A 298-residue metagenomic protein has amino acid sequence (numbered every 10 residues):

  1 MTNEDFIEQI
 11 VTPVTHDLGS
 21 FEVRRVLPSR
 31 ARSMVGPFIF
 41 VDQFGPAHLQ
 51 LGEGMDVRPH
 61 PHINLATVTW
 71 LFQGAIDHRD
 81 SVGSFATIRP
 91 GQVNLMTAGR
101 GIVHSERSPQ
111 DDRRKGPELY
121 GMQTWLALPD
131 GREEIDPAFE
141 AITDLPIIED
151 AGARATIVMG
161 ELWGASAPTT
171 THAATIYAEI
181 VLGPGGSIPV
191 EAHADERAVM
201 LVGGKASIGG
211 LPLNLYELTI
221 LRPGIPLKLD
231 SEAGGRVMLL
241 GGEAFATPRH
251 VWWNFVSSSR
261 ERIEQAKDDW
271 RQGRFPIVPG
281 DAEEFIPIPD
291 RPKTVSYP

Functional and structural regions predicted by a protein language model:
M1-P298: Jelly-roll (double-stranded beta-helix
